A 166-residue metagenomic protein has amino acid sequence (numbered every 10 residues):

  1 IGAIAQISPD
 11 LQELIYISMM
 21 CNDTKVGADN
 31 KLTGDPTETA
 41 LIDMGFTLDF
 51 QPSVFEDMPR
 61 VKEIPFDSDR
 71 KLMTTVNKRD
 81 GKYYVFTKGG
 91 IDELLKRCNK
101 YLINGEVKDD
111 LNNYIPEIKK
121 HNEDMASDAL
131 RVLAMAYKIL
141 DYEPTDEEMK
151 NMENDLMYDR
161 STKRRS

Functional and structural regions predicted by a protein language model:
I1-Y158, R164: Cytosolic catalytic regions of ATP/NTP-dependent phosphoryl-transfer enzymes
